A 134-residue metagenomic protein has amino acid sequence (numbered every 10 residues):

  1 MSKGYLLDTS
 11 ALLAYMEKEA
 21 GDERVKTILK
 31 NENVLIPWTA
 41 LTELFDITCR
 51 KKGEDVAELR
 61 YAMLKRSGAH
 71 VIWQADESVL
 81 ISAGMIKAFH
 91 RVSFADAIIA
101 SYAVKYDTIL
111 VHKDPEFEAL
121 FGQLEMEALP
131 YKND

Functional and structural regions predicted by a protein language model:
M1-I36, R50-A62, D134: Short, well-structured N-terminal submotif of metal-dependent ribonuclease cores
S2, K105-D134: Acidic, PIN/NYN-like endoribonuclease modules and their adjacent C-terminal/linker elements
L7-D8, I36-W38, R91-S93, D114 (+1 more regions): Histidine- and aromatic-rich ligand-binding microenvironments
L12-L13, L41, F117-E118: A generic structural signal for short hydrophobic patches within well-formed alpha-helices
K30-E32, R66-S67, Y106, Q123: Structured helix-beta-strand junction loops
I47-T48, A69: Helix-loop "lid/cap" segments that line or gate small-molecule binding pockets
H70-K113: Active-site neighborhoods of divalent-metal-dependent phosphate/nucleic-acid chemistry enzymes
